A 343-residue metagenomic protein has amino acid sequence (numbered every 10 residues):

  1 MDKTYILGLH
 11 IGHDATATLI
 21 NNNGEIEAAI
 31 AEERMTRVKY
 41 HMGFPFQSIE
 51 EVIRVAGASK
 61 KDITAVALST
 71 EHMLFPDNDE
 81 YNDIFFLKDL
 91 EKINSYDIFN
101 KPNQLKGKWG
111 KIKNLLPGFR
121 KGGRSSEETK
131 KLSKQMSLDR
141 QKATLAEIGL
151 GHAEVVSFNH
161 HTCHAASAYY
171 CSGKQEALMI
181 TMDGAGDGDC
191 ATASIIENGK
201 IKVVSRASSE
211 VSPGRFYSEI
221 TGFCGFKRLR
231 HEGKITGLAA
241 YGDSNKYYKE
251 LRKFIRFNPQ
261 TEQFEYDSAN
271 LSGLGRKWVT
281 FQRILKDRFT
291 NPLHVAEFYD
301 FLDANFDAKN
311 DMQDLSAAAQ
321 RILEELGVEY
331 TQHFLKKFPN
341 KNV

Functional and structural regions predicted by a protein language model:
M1-V343: Short acidic/glycine-rich loops and adjacent helix/strand connectors that line catalytic pockets where negatively
